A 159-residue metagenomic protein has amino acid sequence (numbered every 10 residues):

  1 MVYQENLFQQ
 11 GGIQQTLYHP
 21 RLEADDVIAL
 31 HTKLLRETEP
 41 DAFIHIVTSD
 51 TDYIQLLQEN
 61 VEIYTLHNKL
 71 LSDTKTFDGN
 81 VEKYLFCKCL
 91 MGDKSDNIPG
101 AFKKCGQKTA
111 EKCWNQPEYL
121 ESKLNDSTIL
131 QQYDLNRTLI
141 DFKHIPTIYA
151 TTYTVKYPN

Functional and structural regions predicted by a protein language model:
M1-P158: Extended two-metal-dependent nuclease catalytic cores across DNA- and RNA-processing enzymes
